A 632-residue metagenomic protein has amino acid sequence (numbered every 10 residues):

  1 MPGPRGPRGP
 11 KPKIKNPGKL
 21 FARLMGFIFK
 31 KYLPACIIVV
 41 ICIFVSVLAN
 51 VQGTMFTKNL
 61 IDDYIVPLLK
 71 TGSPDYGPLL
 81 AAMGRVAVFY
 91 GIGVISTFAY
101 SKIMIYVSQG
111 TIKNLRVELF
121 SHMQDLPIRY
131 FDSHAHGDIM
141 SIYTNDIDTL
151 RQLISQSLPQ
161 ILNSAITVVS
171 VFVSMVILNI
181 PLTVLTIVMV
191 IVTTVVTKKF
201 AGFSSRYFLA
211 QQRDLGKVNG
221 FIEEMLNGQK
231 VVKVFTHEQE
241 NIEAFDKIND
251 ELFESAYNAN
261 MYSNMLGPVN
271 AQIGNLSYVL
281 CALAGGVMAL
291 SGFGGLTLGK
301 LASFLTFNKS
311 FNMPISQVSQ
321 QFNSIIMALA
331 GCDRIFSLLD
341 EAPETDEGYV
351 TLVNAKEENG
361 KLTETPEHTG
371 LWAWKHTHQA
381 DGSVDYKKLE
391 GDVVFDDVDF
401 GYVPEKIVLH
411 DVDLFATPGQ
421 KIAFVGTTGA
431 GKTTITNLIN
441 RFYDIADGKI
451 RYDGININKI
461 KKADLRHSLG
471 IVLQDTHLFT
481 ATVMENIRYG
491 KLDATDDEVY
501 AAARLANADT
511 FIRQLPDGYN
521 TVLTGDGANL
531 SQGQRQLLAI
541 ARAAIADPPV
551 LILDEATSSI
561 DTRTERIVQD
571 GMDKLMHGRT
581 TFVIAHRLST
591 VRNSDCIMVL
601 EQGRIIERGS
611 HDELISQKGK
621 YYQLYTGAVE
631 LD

Functional and structural regions predicted by a protein language model:
M1-N50, I65-V86, Y100-M104, S108 (+8 more regions): Membrane-integrated ABC transporters
R5-P12, Q109, V117-T149, G220-A244 (+4 more regions): Short intracellular "coupling" helices and adjacent cytoplasmic loop segments at the cytosolic face of multi-pass
A22, I41, S96, Y100 (+5 more regions): Hydrophobic alpha-helical transmembrane segments of ABC transporter permease domains
K31, A35-L48, V86-F89, Q156-A210 (+2 more regions): Transmembrane helices of ABC transporter permease
L48, Q52, F89-S108, P159-I166 (+5 more regions): Alpha-helical transmembrane segments of multi-pass membrane proteins
P67, S174-V188, N258, Y262-D333 (+2 more regions): Helix-loop-helix
G72, A355-D632: ABC-type nucleotide-binding domain
I128-R129, N145-I154, L158, L162 (+5 more regions): An intracellular "coupling" helix at the cytosolic face of ABC transporter transmembrane type-1 domains
